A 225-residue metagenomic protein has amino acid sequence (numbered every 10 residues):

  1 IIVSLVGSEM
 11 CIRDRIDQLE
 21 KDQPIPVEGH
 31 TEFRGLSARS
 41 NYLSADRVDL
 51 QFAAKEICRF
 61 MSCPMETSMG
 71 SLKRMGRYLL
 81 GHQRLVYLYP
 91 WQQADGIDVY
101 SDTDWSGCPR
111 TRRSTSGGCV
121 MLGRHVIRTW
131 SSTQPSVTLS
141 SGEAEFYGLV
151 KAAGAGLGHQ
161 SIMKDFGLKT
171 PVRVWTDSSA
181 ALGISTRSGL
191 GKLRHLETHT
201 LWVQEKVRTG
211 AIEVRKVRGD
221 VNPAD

Functional and structural regions predicted by a protein language model:
I1-G7, I12: Single conserved hydrophobic/aromatic residue that forms the stacking wall/gate of nucleotide- or nucleobase-binding
R15-A38, T129-A144: Short, conserved non-catalytic motifs in the polymerase core
L19, S40, R47, M75 (+7 more regions): Mobile genetic element proteins and their domesticated derivatives, centered on retroelements and DNA transposons
S40, V99-G142: RNase H-like nuclease fold core
R59-P90: Amphipathic alpha-helical
F60, G96, S132-D225: RNase H-like nuclease module associated with reverse transcription
E66-T67, T103, R112, L182-G191: Short glycine/threonine-rich loop-to-helix capping motif typified by GTGT followed within a few residues by an Asp-Pro
R84-T103: Flexible, glycine/threonine-enriched loop-and-boundary segments that flank and lead into catalytic domains of large
